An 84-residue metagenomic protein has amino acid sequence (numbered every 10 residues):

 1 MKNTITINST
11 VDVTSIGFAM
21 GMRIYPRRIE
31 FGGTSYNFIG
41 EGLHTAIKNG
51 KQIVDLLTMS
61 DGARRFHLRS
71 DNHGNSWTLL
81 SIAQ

Functional and structural regions predicted by a protein language model:
M1-Q84: N- and C-terminal low-complexity/disordered segments
